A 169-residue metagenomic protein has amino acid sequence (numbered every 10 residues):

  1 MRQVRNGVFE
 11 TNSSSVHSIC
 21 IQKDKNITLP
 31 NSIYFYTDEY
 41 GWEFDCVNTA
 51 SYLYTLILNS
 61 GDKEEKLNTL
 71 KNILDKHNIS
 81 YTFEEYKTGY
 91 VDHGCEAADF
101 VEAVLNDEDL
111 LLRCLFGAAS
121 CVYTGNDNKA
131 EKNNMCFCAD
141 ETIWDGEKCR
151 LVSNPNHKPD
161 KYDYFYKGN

Functional and structural regions predicted by a protein language model:
M1-E10, S15-N169: Long, non-globular targeting/processing and low-complexity regions
